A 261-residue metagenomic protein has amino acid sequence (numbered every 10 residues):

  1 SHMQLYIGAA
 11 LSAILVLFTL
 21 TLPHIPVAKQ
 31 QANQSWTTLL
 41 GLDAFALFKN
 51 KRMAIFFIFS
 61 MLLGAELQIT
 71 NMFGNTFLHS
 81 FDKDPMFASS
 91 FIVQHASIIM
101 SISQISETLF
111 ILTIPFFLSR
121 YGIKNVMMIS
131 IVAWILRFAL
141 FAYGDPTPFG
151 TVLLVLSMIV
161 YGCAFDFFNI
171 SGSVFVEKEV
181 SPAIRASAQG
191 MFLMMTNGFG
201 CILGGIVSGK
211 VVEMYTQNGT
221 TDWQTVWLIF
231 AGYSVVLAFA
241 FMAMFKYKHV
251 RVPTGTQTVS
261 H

Functional and structural regions predicted by a protein language model:
S1-A10, K210-S234: A membrane-interface helix-boundary motif in multi-pass transporters
I14-P23, V226-H261: Multi-pass alpha-helical transporter architecture, strongest for 12-TM Major Facilitator/SLC carriers used
H24-F57, K83-A88: Juxtamembrane intracellular "pre-TM" segments in multi-pass secondary transporters
K49-T70, I159-V160: Pair of pore-lining "gating" transmembrane helices in MFS-fold secondary transporters
M72-A96: Short amphipathic helix-loop junctions that connect adjacent transmembrane helices in Major Facilitator Superfamily/SLC
L109-I123, V212-E213: Helix-to-loop junctions at the C-terminal end of transmembrane segments in multipass secondary transporters
V132-P148: C-terminal ends and interior cores of transmembrane alpha-helices in multi-pass membrane transporters/permeases
F167-S181: Intracellular juxtamembrane helix-capping segments at the cytosolic ends of symmetry-related transmembrane helices
